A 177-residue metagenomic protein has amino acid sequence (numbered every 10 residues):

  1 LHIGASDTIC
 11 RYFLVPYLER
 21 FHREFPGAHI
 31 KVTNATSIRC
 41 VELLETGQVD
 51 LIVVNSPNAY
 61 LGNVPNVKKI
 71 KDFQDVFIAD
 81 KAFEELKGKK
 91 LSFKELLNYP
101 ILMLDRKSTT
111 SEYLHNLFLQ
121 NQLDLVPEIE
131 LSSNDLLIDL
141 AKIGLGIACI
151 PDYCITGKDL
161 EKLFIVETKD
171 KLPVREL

Functional and structural regions predicted by a protein language model:
H2-L61, E130-L131: Central regulatory/effector-binding core of bacterial HTH transcription factors
Y17-P26, Q48, K94, S111-D124: Ligand-binding cleft/hinge of the Venus flytrap
V41, E45, V67, F93 (+1 more regions): Short hydrophobic/charged patches on amphipathic alpha-helices used for structural packing and interfaces
E45-V54, D75, L123, A141-A148 (+1 more regions): Alpha-to-beta junction loops
L51-S56, A79-D80, M103-D105: Short beta-strand elements of ligand-binding domains
L61-K68, F73, D135-L177: Beta-alpha-beta core module
V64-I101: Flexible hinge/capping segments at coil-to-helix
E85-K87, Y99-N121: Secondary-structure junction motif
